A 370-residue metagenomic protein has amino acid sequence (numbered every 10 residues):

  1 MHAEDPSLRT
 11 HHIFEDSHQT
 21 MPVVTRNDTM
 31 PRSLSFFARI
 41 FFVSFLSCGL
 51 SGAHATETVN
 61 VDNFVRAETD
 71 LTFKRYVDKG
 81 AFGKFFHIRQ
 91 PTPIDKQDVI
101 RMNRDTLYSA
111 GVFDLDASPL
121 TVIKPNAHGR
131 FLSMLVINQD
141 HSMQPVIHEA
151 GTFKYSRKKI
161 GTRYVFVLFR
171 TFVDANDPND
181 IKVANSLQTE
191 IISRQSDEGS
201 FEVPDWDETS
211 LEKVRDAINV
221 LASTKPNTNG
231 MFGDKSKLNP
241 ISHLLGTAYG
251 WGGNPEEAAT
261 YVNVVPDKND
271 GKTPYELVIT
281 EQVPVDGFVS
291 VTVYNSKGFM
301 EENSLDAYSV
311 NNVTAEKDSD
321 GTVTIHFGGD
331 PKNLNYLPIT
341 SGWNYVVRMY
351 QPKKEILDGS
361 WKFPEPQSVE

Functional and structural regions predicted by a protein language model:
A3, H12-I13: Short hydrophobic alpha-helical segments enriched in small aliphatic residues
N27-F41: Bacterial N-terminal signal peptides that target proteins for export
R39-G49: Bacterial N-terminal signal peptides
C48-T56: Bacterial Sec-dependent signal peptides at the C-terminal "C-region" and cleavage site
A55-E370: A compositional/structural signature for long, glycine/proline-rich flexible linkers and loops on extracytoplasmic
